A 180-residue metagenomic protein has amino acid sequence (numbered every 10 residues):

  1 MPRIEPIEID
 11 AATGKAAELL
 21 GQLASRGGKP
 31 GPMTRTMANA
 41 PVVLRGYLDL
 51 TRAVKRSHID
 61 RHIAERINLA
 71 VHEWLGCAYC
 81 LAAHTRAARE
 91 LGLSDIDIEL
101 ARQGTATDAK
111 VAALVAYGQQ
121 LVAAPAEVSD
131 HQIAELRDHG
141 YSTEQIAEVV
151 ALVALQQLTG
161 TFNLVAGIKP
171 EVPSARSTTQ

Functional and structural regions predicted by a protein language model:
M1-Q180: Hydrophobic alpha-helical segments
